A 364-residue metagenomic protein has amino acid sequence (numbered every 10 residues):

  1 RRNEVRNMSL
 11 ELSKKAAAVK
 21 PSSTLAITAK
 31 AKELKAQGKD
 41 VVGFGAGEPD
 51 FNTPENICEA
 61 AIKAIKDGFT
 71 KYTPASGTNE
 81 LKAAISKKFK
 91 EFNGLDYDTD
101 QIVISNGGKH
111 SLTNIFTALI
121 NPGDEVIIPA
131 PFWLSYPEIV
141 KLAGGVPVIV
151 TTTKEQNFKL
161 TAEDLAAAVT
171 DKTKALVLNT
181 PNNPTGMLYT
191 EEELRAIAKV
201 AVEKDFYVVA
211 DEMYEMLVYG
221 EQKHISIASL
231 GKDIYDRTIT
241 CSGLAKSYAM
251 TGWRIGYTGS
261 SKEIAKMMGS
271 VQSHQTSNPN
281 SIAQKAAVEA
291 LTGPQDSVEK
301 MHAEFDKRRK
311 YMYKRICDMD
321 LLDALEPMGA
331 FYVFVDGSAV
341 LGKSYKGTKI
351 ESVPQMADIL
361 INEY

Functional and structural regions predicted by a protein language model:
N3-L12, K20-S22, I27-K30, L34-V41 (+2 more regions): PLP-dependent class I/II
A16: Substrate/cofactor-recognition hotspot
A46-P49, A75: Acidic/polar N-terminal loop/beta-strand segments that form early-domain functional surfaces
T53-Y72, S86, E91: Glycine-rich phosphate-binding segment of PLP-dependent enzymes
Y72-S105: Conserved N-terminal alpha-helix of the aminotransferase class I/II PLP-enzyme fold
